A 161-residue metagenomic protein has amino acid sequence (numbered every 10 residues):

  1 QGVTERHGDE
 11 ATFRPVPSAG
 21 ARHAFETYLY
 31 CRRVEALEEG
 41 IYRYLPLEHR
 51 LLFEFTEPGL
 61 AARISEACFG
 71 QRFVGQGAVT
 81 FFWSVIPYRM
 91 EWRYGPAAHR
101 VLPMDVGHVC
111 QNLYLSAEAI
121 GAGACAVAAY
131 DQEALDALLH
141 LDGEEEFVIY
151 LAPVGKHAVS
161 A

Functional and structural regions predicted by a protein language model:
Q1-Q76, A161: N-terminal amphipathic, basic helical "cap/leader" segment at the start of enzyme domains
V3-T4, A117, K156: A generic secondary-structure signal for well-formed alpha-helical elements
T27, F81-W83, P87-M90, Y94 (+1 more regions): Small-aliphatic-rich amphipathic alpha-helix that forms the alpha element of a beta-alpha
R32-V34, I86, H157: Solvent-exposed coil/turn segments that connect beta secondary-structure elements in extracytoplasmic/periplasmic
I41-R43, T80-F82, L151-P153: Conserved hydrophobic/aromatic beta-strand scaffold that supports enzyme active sites
T56, F147-A161: C-terminal helix-cap and adjacent tail motif
E118, E144-E146: A structural signal for short secondary-structure junctions
A137-E144: Short proline/glycine-enriched turn/loop segments at secondary-structure junctions
